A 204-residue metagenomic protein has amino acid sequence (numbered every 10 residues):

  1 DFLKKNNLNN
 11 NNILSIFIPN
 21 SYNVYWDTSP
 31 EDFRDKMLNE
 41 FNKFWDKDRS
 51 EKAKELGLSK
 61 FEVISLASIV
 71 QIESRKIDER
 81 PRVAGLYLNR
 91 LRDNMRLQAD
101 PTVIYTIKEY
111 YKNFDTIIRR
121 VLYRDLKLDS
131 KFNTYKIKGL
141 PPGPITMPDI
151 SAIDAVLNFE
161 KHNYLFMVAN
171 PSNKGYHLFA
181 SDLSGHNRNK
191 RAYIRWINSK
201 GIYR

Functional and structural regions predicted by a protein language model:
F2-R204: Bacterial extracytoplasmic/cell-wall-associated proteins, especially those involved in peptidoglycan
